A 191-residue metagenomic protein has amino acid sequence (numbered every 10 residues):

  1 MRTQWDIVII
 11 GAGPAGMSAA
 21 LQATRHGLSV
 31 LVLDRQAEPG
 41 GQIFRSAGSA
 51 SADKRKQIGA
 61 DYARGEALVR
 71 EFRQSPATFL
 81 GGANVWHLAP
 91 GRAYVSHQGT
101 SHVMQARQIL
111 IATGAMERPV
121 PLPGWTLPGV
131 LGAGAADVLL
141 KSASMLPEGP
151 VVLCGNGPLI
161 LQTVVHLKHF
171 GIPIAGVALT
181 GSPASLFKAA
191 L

Functional and structural regions predicted by a protein language model:
M1-I10, R64-P150: FAD-binding core/adjacent interface of flavoenzyme oxidoreductases
Q4, I10-L31, M116-S182: Rossmann-like dinucleotide/flavin-binding elements
G16, Q36, I58-L68, H102 (+2 more regions): Generic structural signal for well-ordered, non-membrane alpha-helical segments in soluble metabolic enzymes
S18-L28, R45, G59-F72, G134: N-terminal FAD cofactor-binding segment of flavoenzymes
H26, P39, S46-A50, E71-S75 (+4 more regions): Change "in soluble alpha/beta enzymes" to "in soluble alpha/beta proteins
L33-F44, H102, A143, F170-A178 (+1 more regions): Flavin (FAD/FMN) cofactor-binding and adjacent substrate-gating region of FAD-dependent oxidoreductase domains
Q36-A60, V120-L122, T126, S185-L191: Conserved N-terminal glycine-rich FAD pyrophosphate-binding loop of Rossmann-like flavoproteins
F72-L88, A93, K168-L191: A Rossmann-like FAD-binding core segment of flavoenzymes
